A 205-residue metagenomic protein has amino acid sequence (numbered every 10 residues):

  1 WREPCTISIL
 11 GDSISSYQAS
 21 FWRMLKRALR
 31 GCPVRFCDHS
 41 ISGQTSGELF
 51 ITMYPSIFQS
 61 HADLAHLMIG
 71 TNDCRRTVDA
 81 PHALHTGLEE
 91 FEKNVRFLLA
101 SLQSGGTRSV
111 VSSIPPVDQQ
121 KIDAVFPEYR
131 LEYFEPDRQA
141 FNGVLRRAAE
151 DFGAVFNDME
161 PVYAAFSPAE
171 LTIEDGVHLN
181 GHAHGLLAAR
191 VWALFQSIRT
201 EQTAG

Functional and structural regions predicted by a protein language model:
P4-W22, S42-T45, C74: Catalytic nucleophile-elbow at a beta strand-turn-alpha helix junction centered on a G-D-S/GDSL motif, marking
R27-C32, E48-G205: Alpha-helical cap/lid subdomain in secreted, periplasmic, or secretory-pathway luminal O-acyl-processing enzymes
P33-H39: Short beta-strand elements in bilobed, periplasmic/extracellular small-molecule ligand-binding domains
H39-S42, P115: Short, solvent-exposed turn/loop segments enriched in Gly/Ser/Thr/Pro and often Arg
